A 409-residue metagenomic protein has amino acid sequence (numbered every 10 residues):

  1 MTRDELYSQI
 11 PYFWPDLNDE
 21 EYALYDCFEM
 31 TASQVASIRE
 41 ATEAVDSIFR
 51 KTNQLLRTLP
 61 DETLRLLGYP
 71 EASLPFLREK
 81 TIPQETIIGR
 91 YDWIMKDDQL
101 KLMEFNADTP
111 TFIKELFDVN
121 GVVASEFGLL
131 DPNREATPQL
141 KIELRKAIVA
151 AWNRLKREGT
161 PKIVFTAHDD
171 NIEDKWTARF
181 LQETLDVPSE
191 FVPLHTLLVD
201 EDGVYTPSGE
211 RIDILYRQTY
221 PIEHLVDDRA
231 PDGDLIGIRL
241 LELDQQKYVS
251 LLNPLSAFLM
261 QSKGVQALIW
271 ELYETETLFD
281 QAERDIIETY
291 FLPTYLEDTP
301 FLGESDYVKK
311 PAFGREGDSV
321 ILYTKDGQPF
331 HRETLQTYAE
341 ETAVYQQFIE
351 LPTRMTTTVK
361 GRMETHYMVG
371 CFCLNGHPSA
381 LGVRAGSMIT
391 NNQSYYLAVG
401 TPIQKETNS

Functional and structural regions predicted by a protein language model:
M1-S409: Preference for protein termini
